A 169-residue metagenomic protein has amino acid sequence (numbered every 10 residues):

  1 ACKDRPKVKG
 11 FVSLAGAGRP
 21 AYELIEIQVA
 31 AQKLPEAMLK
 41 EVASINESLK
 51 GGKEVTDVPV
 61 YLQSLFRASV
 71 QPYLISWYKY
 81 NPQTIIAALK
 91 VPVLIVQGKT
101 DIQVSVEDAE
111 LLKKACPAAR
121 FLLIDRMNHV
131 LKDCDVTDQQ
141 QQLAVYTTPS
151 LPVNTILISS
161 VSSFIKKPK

Functional and structural regions predicted by a protein language model:
A1-P6, F11: Short glycine-enriched nucleophile-adjacent loop and the immediately C-terminal alpha-helix near the catalytic center
K3-D4, A17, V70, L157: Catalytic cores of nucleotide-enabled group-transfer and carboxylate-activating enzymes in metabolic and assembly-line
G10-Q83: Accessory cap/linker subdomain of secreted extracellular hydrolases
F11, F121-L123: Conserved beta-strand scaffold positions in the cores of enzyme catalytic domains, especially in NTP/NDP-utilizing
L89, I95-Q97, D101: Short beta-strand/loop motif that positions the catalytic acidic residue of the alpha/beta-hydrolase fold
V91, V104-A115: Short alpha-helix in the alpha/beta-hydrolase fold that links the catalytic acid
T100-V104, H129-V130: Acidic catalytic loop of the alpha/beta-hydrolase fold
M127-L131, D135-K169: Catalytic active-site module of serine/aspartate enzymes centered on a nucleophile-bearing elbow/loop
